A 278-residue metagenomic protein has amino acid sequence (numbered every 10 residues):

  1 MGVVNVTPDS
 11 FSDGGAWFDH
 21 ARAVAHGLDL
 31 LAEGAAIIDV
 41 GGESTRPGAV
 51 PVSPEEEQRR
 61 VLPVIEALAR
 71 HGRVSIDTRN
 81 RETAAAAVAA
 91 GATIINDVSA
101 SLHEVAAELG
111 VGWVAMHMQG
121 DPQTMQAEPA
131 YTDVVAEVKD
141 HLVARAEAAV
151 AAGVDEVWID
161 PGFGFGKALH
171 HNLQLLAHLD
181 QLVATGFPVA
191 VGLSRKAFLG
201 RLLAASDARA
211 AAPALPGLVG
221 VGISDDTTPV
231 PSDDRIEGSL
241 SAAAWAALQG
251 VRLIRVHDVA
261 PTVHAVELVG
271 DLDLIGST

Functional and structural regions predicted by a protein language model:
M1, N5-P8: Glycine-rich phosphate/adenosyl-contacting loop at the front of the ribokinase-like
V4, L30, G34, D77 (+4 more regions): Conserved, mostly hydrophobic/aromatic
T7, I38-E43, A115-M116, W158-F163 (+1 more regions): Short beta-strands and strand-loop turn motifs
F11-H26, T45-R73, R81, V88-A89 (+2 more regions): Active-site-adjacent loop and "lid" segments of alpha/beta metabolic enzymes
A25-G41, Q249: Catalytic domains of carbohydrate-active enzymes, especially glycoside hydrolases
D39, S75-D77: Short, conserved beta-strand segments within well-ordered enzyme catalytic domains that often line or immediately flank
